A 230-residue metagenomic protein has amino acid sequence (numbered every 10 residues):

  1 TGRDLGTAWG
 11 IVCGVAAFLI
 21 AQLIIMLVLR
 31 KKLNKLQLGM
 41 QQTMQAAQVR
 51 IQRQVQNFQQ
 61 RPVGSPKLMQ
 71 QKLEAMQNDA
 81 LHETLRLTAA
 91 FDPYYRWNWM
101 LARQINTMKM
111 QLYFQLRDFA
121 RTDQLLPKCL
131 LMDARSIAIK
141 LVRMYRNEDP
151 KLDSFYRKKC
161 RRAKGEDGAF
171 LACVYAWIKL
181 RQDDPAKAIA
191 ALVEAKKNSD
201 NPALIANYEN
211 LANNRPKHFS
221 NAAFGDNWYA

Functional and structural regions predicted by a protein language model:
G6-N106: N-terminal topogenic membrane-targeting module
A21-I25, L29, L36-M40, I189-V193 (+1 more regions): Eukaryotic alpha-helical solenoid repeat scaffolds
M40, A47-Q52, R117, R146-K151 (+2 more regions): Short coil/turn linking the two alpha-helices of tandem helical-hairpin repeats
Q41, Q111, V142, W177-I178 (+1 more regions): Residue-level recognition of tetratricopeptide repeat
M44, M76, F114, M144-Y145 (+2 more regions): Hydrophobic/aromatic side-chain positions at a characteristic register within alpha-helices of tetratricopeptide repeats
Q77, W97-C173: Alpha-helical adaptor scaffolds
H82-D92, F119-K128, P150-K164, P185-A195 (+1 more regions): Alpha-helical repeat scaffolds
L131-L141, K164-V174, K197-L211, K217-A222: Boundary/linker segments of alpha-helical solenoid repeat arrays
